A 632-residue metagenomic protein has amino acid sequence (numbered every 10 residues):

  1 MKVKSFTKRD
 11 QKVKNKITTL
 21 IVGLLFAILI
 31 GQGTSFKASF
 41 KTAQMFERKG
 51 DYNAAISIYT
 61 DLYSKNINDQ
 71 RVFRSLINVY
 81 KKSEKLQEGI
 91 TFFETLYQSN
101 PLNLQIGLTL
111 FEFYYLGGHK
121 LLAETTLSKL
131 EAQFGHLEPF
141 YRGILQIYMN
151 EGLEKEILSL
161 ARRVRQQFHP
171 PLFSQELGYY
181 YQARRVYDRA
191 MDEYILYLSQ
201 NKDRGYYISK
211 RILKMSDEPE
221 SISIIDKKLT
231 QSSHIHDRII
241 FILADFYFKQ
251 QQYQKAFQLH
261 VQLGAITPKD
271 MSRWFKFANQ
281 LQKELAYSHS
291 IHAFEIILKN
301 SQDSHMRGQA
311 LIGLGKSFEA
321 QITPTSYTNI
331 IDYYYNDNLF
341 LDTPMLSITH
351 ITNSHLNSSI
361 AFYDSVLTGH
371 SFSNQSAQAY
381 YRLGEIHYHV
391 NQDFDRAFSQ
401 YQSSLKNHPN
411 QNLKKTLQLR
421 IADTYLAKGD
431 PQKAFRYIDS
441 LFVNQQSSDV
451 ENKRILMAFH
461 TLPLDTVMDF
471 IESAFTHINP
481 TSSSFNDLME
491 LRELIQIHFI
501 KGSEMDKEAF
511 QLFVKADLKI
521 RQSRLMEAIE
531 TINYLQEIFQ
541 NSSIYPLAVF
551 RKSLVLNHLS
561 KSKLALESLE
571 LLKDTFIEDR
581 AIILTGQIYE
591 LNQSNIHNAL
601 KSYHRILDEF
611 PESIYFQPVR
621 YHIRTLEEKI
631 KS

Functional and structural regions predicted by a protein language model:
M1-K14: N-terminal secretory signal peptides that target proteins for export/translocation
K8, T19-L20, S35: N-terminal compositionally biased, intrinsically disordered segments and leader/signal-like regions
Q11, I21-G23, T461, L559: Enrichment for repetitive, rod-forming helical segments
N15-I17, S553: Hydrophobic alpha-helical segments, especially transmembrane helices and their immediate juxtamembrane helical caps
I17-L20, T476: Intrinsically disordered low-complexity regions specifically enriched for long asparagine
L20-F26, I30: Hydrophobic helical h-region of N-terminal Sec-dependent signal peptides in bacterial secretory/periplasmic proteins
G33-S632: Acidic, polar-rich low-complexity tracts and alpha-helical solenoid repeat scaffolds
